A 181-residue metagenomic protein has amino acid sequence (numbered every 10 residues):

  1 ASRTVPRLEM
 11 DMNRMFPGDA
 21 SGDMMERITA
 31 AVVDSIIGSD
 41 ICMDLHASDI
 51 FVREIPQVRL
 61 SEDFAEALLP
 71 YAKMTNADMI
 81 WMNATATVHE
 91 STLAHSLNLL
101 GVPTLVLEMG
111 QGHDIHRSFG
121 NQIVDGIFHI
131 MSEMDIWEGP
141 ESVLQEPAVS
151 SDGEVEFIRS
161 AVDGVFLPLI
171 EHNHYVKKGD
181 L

Functional and structural regions predicted by a protein language model:
A1-L181: Structured catalytic-domain cores with a bias toward divalent-metal coordination
